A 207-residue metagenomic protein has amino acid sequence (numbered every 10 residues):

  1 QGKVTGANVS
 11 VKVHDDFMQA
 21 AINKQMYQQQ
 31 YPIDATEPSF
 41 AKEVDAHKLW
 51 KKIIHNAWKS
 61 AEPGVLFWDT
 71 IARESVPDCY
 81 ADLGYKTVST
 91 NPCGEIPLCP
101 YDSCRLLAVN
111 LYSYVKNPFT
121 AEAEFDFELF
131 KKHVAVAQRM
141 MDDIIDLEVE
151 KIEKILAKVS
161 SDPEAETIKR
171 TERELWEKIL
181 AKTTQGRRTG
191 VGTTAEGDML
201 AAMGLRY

Functional and structural regions predicted by a protein language model:
Q1-H133, A137, D146-S160, L175-K182: Active-site cavity-forming subdomains of large catalytic enzyme subunits
Q25, Q29-D34, T189, D198 (+1 more regions): Intrinsic disorder at enzyme termini
D143, L147-V149, K154-M203: Core structural elements
